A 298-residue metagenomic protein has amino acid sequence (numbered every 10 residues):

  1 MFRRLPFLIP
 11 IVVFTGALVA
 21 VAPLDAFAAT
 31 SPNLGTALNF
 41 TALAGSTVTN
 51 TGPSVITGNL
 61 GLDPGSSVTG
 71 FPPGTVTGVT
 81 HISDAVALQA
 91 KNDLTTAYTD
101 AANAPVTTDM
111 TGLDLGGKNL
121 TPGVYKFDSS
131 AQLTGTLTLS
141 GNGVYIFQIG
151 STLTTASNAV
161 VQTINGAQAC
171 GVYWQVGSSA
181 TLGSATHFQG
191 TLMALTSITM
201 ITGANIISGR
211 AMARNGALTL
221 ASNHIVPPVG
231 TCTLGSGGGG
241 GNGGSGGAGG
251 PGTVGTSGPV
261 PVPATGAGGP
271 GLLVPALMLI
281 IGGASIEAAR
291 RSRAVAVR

Functional and structural regions predicted by a protein language model:
M1-F2, R293-R298: Actinobacteria-biased recognition of intrinsically disordered, low-complexity terminal regions
M1-P10, G269: Bacterial N-terminal signal peptides that target proteins for export
I9-A20: Bacterial N-terminal signal peptides
F14-T15, L24-A28, G266, M278: N-terminal zymogen propeptides
P23-G255: Solvent-exposed adhesion/ligand-recognition segments of exported proteins
G123, T265-G266, G282-G283: Glycine-centered small-residue hotspots that permit tight backbone geometry or close packing
A248-P275: Extracellular Ser/Thr-rich, low-complexity/disordered mucin-like segments
P270-R293: A cross-kingdom C-terminal cell-surface attachment/processing module
